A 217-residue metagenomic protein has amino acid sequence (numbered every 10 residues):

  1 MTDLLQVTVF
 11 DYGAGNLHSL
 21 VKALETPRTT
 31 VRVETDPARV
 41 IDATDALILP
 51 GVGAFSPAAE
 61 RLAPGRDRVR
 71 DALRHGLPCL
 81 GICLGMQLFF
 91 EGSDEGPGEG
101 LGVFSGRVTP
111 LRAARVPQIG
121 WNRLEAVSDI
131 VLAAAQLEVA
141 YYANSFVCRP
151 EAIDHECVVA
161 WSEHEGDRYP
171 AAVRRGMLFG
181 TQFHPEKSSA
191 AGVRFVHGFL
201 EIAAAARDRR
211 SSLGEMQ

Functional and structural regions predicted by a protein language model:
V7-T29, Q182, E186: N-terminal beta1-alpha1 ligand-phosphate binding loop
G15, R39, Q87: Conserved Rossmann-like nucleotide-cofactor binding loop
I41-L49: Short acidic/histidine-rich motifs immediately flanking catalytic phosphotransfer sites in two-component signaling
V52-W121: Cysteine-nucleophile active-site neighborhood
E91-G166: Pocket-forming structural segment of enzyme catalytic cores
L137, R174-F179: Beta-strand-turn-beta hairpins that frame and shape the catalytic cleft of phosphate-ester-processing enzymes
D167-R174: Short, surface-exposed beta-strand/loop micro-motifs that present aromatic residues
L178-Q217: Acyltransferase
